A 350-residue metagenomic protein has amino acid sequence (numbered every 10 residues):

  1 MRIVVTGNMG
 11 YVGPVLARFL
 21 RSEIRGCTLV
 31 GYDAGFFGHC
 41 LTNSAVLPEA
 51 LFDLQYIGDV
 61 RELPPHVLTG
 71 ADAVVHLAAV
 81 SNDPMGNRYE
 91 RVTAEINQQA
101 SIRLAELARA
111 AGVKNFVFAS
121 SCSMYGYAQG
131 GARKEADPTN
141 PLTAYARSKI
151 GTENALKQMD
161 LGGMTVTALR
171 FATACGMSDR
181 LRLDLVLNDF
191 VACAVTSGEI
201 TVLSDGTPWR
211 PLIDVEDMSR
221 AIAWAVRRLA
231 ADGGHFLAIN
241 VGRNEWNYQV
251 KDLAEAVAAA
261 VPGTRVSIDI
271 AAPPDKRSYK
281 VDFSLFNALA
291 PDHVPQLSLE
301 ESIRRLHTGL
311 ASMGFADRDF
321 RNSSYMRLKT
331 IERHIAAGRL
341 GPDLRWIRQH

Functional and structural regions predicted by a protein language model:
M1-A73: N-terminal Rossmann/SDR dinucleotide-binding element
T6, Y32, V74-L77, F116-C122 (+1 more regions): SDR active-site strand-loop-helix element
L41-T42, P84-V92, Y127-G131, D179-R180: Conserved catalytic-core motifs of eukaryotic protein kinase domains, centered on the activation segment
I57-I96: NAD(P)H-binding glycine-rich loop region in Rossmannoid oxidoreductase-like domains and their noncatalytic homologs
I102-A144: Conserved Rossmann-fold NAD(P)-dependent oxidoreductase catalytic core, especially the SDR/UDP-sugar
S148: Active-site helix of classical SDR
N154-R210, V215-W224, E255-A260: NAD(P)-dependent short-chain dehydrogenase/reductase
G198, L203-H350: C-terminal substrate-binding subdomain of Rossmann-fold SDR/epimerase-dehydratase oxidoreductases
